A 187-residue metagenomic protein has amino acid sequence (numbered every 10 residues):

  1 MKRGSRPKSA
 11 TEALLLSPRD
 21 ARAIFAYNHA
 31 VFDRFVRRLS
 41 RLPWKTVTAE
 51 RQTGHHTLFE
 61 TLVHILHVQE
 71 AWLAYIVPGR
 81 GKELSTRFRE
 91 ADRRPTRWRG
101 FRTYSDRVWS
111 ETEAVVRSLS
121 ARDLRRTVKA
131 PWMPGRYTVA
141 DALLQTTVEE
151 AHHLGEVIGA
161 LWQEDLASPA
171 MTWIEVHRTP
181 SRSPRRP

Functional and structural regions predicted by a protein language model:
K2-T11, R22-R37, R41-E90, A130-P187: Short, contiguous alpha-helical
S17, A21-I24, R97, F101 (+1 more regions): Residue-level preference for long, well-ordered alpha-helices that form the structural scaffold of enzyme catalytic
R80-S120: Helix-adjacent hinge/juxtasegments
S118-M133: Acidic catalytic patch
